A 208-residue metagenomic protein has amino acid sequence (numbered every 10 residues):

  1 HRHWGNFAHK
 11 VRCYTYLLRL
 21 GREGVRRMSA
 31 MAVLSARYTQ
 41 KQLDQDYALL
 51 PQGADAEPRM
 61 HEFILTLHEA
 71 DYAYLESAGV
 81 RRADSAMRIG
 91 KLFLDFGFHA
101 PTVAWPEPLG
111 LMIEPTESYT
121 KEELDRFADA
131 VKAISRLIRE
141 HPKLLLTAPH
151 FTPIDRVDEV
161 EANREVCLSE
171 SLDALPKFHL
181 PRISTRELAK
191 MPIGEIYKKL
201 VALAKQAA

Functional and structural regions predicted by a protein language model:
H1-N6, R26-S29: A short glycine-threonine-serine/GTX helix/turn-capping micro-motif
N6-H9, R82: Generic alpha-helical segment signature
H9-V11, Y16: Long, amphipathic alpha-helical stalk/connector segments used for oligomerization, subunit docking, or mechanical
L17-A208: Non-catalytic terminal extensions of PLP-dependent enzymes
